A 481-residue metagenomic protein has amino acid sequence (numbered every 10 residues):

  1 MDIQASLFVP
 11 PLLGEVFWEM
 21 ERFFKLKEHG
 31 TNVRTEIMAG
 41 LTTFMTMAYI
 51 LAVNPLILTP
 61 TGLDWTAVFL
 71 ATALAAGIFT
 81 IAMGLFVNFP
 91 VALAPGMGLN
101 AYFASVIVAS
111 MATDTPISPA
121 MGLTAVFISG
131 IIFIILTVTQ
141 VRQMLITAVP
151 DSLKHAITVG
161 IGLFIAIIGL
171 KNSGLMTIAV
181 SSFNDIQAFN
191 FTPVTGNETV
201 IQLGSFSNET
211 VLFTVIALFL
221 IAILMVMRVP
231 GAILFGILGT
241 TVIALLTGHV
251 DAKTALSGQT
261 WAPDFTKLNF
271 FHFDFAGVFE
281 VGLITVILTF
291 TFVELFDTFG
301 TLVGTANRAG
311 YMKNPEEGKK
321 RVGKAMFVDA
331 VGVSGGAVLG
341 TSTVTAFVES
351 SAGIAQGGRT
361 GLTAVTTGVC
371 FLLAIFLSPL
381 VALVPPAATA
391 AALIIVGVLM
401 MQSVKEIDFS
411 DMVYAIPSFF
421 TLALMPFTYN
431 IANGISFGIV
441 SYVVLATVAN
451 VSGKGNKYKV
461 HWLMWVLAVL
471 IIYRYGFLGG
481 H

Functional and structural regions predicted by a protein language model:
M1-W18: N-terminal amphipathic/basic-hydrophobic helices that include classical n-h-c signal peptides and signal-anchor
V16-V68, T199-L203, F235-G323, I472 (+1 more regions): Helix-loop-helix hairpins and the membrane-proximal interhelical loops of multi-pass alpha-helical transport proteins
E19-N54, A75, G96-S105, A109-I161 (+1 more regions): Helix-loop-helix junctions within the multi-pass membrane cores of secondary transporters/permeases
M45-Y49, F86-G96, F133-L136, R228-V229 (+5 more regions): Short helix-coil transition sites and intra-membrane helix breaks within transmembrane domains of multi-pass
A52-L56, T72, T80, A101 (+9 more regions): Transmembrane alpha-helix boundary and packing residues in multipass membrane permease domains and related
G62-I81: Loop-to-helix transition at the N-terminal end of transmembrane alpha-helices
F79-V91, A222-R228, T289-D297, D329-L339 (+3 more regions): Transmembrane alpha-helix interface/packing and boundary motifs in multi-pass membrane proteins, characterized by
T115-G239, V365-H481: Membrane-embedded alpha-helical modules
